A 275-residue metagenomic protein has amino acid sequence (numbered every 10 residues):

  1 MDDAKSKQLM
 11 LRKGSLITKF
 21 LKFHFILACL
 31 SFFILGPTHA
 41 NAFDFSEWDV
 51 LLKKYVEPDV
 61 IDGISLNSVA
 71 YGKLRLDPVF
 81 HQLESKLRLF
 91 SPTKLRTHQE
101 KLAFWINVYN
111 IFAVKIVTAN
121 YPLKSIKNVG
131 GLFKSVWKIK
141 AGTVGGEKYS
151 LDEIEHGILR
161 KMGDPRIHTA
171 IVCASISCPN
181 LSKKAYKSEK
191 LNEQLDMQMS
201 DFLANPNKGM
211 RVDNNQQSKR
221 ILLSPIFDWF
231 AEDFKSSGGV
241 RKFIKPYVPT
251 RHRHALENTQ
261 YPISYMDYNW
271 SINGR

Functional and structural regions predicted by a protein language model:
K7-I26: Bacterial N-terminal signal peptides that target proteins for export
H24-I34: Bacterial N-terminal signal peptides
G36-A42: Sec/Tat signal peptide C-region and signal peptidase I cleavage site
F43-L95, Q99-F104, I111-R275: Interaction/scaffold regions that mediate signaling and macromolecular assembly across diverse proteins
